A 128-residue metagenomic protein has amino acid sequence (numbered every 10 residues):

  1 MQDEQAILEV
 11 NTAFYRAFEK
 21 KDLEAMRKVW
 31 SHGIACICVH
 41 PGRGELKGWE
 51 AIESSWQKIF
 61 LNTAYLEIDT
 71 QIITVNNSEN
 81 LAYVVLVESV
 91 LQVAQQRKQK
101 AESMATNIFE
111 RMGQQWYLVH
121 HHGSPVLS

Functional and structural regions predicted by a protein language model:
M1-K28, A35-S128: A beta-strand edge to alpha-helix "cap/lid" segment located at domain peripheries
